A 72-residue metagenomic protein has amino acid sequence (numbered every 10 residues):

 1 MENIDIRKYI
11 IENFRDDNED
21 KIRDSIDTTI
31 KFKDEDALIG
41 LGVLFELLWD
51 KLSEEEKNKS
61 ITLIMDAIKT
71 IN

Functional and structural regions predicted by a protein language model:
M1-D5, E35-L41: Short acidic alpha-helix initiation/capping motifs at coil-to-helix transition points, especially at protein N-termini
M1-T28: N-terminal acidic leader/helix
I4-D5, E56-N72: Charged low-complexity stretches with an acidic bias
E12, T28, V43-D50, D66: Short, residue-level hotspots on alpha-helical faces of the histone-fold and other alpha-helical interaction modules
A37-T62: Short, charge-rich amphipathic interface segments used for partner binding and complex assembly
